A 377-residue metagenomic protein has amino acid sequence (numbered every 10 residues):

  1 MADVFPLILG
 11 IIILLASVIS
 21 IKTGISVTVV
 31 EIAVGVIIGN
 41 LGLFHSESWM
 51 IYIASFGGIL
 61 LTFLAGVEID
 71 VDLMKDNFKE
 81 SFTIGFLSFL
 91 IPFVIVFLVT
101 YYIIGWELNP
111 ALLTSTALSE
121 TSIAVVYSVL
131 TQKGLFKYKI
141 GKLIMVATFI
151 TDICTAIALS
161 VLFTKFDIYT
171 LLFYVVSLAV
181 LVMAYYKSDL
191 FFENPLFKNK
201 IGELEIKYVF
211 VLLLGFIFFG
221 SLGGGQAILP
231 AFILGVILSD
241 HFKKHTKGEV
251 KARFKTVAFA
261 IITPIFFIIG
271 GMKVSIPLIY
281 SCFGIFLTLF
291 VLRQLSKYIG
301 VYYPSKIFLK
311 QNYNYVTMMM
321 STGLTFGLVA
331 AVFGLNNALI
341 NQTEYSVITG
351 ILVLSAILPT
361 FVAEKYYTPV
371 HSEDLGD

Functional and structural regions predicted by a protein language model:
M1-I8, S48-F63, E107-S122, T170-V182 (+3 more regions): Structural signature of hydrophobic alpha-helical transmembrane segments
A2, P6-V18, F149-T246: Core mid-bundle transmembrane helix pairs that form the ion/substrate translocation pathway in diverse multi-pass
I11-I25, T62-D76, A124-L135, A184-F197 (+3 more regions): C-terminal ends of transmembrane helices
I19-T23, V36-E80, P195-E205, V211-T288: Membrane-interface junctions of multi-pass transporters
F82-K133, S281-V370: Transmembrane alpha-helices that form the ion-translocation and gating core of multi-pass ion transport proteins
V94-T100, D152-F163, L213-Q226, I265-I279 (+1 more regions): Hydrophobic alpha-helical transmembrane segments in multi-pass integral membrane proteins
Y101-S115, V125-T170: Membrane-interface helix-loop-helix junctions at boundaries between adjacent transmembrane segments
F136-I150, L171, G248-V250, N312-T317 (+1 more regions): Membrane-interface alpha-helices at helix entry/exit sites of multi-pass transporters
